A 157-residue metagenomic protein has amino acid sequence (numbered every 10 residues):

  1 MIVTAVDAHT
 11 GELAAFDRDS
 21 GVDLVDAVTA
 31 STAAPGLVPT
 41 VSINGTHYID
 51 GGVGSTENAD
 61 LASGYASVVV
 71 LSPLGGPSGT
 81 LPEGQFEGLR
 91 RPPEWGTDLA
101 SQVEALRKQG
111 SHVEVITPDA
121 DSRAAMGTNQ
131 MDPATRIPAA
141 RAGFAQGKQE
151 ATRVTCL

Functional and structural regions predicted by a protein language model:
M1-L157: Patatin-like phospholipase
